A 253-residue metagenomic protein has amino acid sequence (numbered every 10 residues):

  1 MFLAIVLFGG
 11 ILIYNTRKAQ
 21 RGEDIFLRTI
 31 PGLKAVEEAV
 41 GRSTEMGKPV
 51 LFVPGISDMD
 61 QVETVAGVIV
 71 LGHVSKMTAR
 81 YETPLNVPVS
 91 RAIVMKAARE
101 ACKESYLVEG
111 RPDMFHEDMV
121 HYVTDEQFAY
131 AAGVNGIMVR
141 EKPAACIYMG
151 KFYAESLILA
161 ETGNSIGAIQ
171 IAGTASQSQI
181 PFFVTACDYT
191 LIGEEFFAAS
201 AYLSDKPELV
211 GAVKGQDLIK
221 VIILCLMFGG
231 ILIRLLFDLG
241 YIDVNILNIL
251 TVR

Functional and structural regions predicted by a protein language model:
M1-I30, I233-L239: Hydrophobic alpha-helical transmembrane segments of small proteolipidic membrane proteins, enriched in energy-coupled
R28-E45, P49: Membrane-cytosol interface motif
V40, T64-E82: Histidine-anchored nucleotide/phosphate-binding helix
K76-T78, I166-F183: Short, acidic/small-residue loops that bind anionic groups at enzyme active sites
M77-A79, T83-A131: Long, charge-dense
Y122-G163: Soluble extracytoplasmic domains of inner/organellar membrane proteins
E161-I166, C187: Short, solvent-exposed amphipathic alpha-helical segments in soluble enzyme and RNA/protein-processing domains
S178, V184-R253: C-terminal functional extensions of proteins
